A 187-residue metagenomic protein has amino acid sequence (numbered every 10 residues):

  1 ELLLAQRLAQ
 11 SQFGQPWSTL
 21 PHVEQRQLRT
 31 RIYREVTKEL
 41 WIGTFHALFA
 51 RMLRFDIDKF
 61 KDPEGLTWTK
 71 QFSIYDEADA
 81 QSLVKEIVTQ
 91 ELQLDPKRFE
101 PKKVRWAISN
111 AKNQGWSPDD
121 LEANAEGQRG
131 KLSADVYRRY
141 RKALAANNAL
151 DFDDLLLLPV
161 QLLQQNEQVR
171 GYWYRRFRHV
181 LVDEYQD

Functional and structural regions predicted by a protein language model:
E1-H179: A basic/glycine-biased coupling hinge at the interface between accessory DNA-binding modules
F177-D187: Conserved Walker B
